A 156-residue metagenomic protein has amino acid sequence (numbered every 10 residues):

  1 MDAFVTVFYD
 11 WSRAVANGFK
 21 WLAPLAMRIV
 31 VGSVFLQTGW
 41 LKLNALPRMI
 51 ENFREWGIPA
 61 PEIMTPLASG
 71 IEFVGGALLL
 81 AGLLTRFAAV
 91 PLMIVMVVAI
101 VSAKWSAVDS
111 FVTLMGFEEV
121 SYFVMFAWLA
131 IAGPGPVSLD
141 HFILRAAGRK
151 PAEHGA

Functional and structural regions predicted by a protein language model:
M1-N44, E62-G70, V74, L80-A156: Extended, low-polarity transmembrane helix blocks
L46-I58, R86: Short juxtamembrane and helix-loop transition motifs at transmembrane-helix boundaries in membrane proteins
